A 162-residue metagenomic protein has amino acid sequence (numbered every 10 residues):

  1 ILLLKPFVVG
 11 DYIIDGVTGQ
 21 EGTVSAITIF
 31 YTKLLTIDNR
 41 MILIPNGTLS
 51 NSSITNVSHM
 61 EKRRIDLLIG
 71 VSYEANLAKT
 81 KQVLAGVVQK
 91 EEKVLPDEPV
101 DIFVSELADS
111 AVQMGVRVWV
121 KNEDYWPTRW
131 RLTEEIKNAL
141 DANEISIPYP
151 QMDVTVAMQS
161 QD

Functional and structural regions predicted by a protein language model:
L2-D97, V112: Soluble accessory domains appended to multi-pass membrane transport proteins
N56-V57, V71, A75, A85 (+2 more regions): Solvent-exposed, non-transmembrane regulatory segments of membrane-associated proteins
